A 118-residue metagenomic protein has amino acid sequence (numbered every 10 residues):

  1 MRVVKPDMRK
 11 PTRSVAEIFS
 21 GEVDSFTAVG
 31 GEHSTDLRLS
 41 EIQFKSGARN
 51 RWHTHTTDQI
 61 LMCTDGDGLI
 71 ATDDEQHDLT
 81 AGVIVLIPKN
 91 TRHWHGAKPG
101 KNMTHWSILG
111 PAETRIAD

Functional and structural regions predicted by a protein language model:
M1-D36, I116-D118: A short, N-terminal "cap"/entry segment at the start of jelly-roll beta-barrel domains of the cupin/DSBH fold
D24, T35-S40, T57-Q59, G66 (+2 more regions): A generic structural signal for short beta-strands and their flanking turns/coil linkers
S34-L37, R49-R51: N-terminal glycine-rich beta->alpha transition that marks the start or flank of a dinucleotide-binding site
L39, L86, G100-D118: A short hydrophobic beta-strand segment most commonly corresponding to one strand of the jelly-roll/cupin
E41-K45, T54-I70, I108-G110: Short, conserved beta-strand element in jelly-roll/cupin
N50-W52, I70-A71, R92-P99: Short beta-strand His + acidic residue motifs that chelate non-heme Fe in jelly-roll/DSBH and cupin folds
I60, D67-L69, Q76, R92 (+2 more regions): Structural motif
D74-N90: Short acidic-glycine-tyrosine-enriched beta hairpin
